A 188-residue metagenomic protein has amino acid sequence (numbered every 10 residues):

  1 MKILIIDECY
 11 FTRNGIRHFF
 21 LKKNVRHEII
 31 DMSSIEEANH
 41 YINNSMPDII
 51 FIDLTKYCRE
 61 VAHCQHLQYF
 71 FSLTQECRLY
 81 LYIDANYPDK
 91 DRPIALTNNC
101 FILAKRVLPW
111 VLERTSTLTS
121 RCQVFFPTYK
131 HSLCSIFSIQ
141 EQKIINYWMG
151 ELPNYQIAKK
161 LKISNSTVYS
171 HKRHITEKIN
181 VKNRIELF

Functional and structural regions predicted by a protein language model:
M1-F126: N-terminal regulatory/sensing modules of transcriptional regulators
F126-T167: Helix-turn-helix DNA-binding segment
H171-H174: Residues within the DNA-recognition helix of helix-turn-helix
T176-F188: Basic, Lys/Arg-enriched C-terminal extension of HTH/homeodomain DNA-binding domains
